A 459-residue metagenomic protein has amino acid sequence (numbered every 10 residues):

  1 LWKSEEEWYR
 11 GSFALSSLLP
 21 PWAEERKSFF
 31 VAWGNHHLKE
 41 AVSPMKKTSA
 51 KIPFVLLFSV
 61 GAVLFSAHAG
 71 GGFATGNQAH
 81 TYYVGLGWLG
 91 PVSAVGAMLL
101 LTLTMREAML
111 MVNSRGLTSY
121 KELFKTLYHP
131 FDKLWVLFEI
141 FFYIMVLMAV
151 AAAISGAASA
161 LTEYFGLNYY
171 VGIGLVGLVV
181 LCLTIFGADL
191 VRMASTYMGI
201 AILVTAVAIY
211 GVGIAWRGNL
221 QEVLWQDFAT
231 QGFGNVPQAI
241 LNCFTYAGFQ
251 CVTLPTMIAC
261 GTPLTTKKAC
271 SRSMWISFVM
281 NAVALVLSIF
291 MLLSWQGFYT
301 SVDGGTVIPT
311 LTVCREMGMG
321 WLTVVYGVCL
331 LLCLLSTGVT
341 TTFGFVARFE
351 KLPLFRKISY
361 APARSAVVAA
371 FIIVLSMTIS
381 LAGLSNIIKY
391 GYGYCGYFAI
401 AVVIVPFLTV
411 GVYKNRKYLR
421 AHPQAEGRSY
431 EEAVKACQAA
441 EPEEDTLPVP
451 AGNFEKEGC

Functional and structural regions predicted by a protein language model:
S28, A41-T75, V236-C243, T262-K268 (+1 more regions): Membrane-interface "cap" regions at the ends of multi-pass membrane proteins
K46-L56, V84-G90, S114-M145, E163-Y169 (+3 more regions): Transmembrane-helix boundary/entry motifs in multi-pass membrane transporters
K51-V55, T81-M109, S277-V286, G393-I404: Extracellular loop-to-transmembrane helix junctions
I52-A74, Y143-V146, V212-G218, W225-A282 (+1 more regions): Hydrophobic, membrane-embedded alpha-helices of multi-pass small-molecule transporters
L64, V95-K121, M291-F298: Juxtamembrane transmembrane-helix boundary signature
Y143, V180, A201-T230, L292-S294 (+1 more regions): Hydrophobic alpha-helical segments and their helix-loop junctions in multi-pass secondary transporters
A152-L161, N168-L175, L183-I214, I388-F407: Membrane-interface loop-to-helix entry segments
L292-G320: Membrane-interface interhelical connector segments
